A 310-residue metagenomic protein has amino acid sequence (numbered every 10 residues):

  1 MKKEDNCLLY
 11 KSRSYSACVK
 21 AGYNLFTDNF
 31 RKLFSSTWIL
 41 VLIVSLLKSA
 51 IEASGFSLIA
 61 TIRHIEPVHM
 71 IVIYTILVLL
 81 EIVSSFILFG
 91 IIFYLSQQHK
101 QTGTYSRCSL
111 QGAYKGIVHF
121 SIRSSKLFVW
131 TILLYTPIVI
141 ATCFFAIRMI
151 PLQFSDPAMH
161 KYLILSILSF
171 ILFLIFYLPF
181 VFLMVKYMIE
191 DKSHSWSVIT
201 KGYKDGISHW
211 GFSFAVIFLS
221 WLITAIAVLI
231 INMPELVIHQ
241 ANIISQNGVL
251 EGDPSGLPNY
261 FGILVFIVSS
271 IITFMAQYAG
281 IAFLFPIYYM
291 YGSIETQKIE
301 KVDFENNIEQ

Functional and structural regions predicted by a protein language model:
K2-L9, I59, V68, L88-Y105 (+2 more regions): Juxtamembrane transition segments at transmembrane-helix termini in multipass membrane proteins
K11-I43, C108-P137, F176-V228, Q310: Interfacial aromatic "cap" segments that immediately flank transmembrane helices in multipass membrane proteins
S16-A17, L47-I51, S85-Y94: Central hydrophobic cores of alpha-helical transmembrane segments in multi-pass inner-membrane proteins across all
N24, D28-K32, V44, K48 (+3 more regions): Short helix-loop boundary/capping segments at the starts of domains
V44-E81, I138-F173, V228-Q277: Membrane-helix interface segments in multi-pass membrane proteins
T75, L79, L88-L95, S109 (+1 more regions): Generic hydrophobic, aliphatic-rich segments that mediate packing or membrane embedding
